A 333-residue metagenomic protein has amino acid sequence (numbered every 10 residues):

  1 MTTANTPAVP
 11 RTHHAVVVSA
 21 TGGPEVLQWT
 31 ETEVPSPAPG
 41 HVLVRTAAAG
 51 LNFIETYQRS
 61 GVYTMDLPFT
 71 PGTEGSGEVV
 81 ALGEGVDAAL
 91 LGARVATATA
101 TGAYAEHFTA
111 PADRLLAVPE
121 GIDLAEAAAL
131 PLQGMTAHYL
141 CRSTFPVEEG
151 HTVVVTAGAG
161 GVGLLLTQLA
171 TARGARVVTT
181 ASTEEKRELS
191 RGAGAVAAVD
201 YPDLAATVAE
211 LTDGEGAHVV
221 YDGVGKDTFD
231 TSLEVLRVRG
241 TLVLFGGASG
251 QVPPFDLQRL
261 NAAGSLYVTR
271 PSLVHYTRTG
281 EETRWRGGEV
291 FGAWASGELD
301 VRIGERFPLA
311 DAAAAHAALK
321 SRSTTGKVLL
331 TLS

Functional and structural regions predicted by a protein language model:
T2-R11, E281-S333: C-terminal hydrophobic helical "lid"/dimerization subdomain of Rossmann-like NAD(P)H-dependent oxidoreductases
A8-R11, T21-V26, T32-S76: N-terminal glycine-rich beta->alpha transition that marks the start or flank of a dinucleotide-binding site
Y57, R94-A157: NAD(P)H dinucleotide-binding glycine-rich loop of Rossmann-like/cofactor-binding domains, especially the beta1-alpha1
S76-A100: A glycine-/small-residue-rich N-terminal strand-loop-strand element that serves as the cofactor-binding glycine loop
V155, T171-T231: Adenosine-nucleotide cofactor-binding segment
A159, T167: N-terminal Rossmann NAD(P)H-binding glycine-rich loop of SDR-like oxidoreductase domains
V162: Hydrophobic/small residue at the entry helix of a nucleotide-binding pocket
D227-E298, L332-S333: Glycine-rich phosphate-binding loop and adjacent beta-alpha segment of Rossmann(oid) nucleotide-cofactor-binding
